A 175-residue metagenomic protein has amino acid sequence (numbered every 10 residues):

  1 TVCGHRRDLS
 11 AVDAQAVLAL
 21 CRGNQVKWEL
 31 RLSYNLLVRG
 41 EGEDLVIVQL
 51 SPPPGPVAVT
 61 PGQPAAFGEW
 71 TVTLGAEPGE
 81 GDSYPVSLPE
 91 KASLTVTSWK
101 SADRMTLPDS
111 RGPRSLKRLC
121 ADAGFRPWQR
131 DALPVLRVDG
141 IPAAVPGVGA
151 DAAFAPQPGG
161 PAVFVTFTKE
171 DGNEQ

Functional and structural regions predicted by a protein language model:
T1-Q175: AMP-forming adenylation/ATP pyrophosphatase catalytic core
